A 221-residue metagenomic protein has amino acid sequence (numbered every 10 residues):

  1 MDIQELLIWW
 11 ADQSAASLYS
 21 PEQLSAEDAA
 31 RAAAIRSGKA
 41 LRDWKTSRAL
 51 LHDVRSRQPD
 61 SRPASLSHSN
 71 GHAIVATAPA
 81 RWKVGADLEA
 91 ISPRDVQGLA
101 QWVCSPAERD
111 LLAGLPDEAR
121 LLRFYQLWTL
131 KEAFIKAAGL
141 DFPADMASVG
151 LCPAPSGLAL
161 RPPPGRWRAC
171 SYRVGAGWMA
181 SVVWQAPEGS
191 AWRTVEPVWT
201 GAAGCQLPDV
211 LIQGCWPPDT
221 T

Functional and structural regions predicted by a protein language model:
M1-T221: Core catalytic alpha/beta fold that binds nucleotide/phospho-ligands
